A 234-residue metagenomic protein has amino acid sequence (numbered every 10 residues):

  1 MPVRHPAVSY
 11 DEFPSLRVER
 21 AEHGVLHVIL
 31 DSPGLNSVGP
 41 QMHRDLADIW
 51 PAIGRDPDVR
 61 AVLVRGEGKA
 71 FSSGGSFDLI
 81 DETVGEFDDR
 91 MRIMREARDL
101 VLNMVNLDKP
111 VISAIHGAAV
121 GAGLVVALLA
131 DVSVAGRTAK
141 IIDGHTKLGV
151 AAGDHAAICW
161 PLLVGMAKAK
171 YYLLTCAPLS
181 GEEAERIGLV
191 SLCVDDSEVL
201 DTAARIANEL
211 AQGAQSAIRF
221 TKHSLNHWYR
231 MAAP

Functional and structural regions predicted by a protein language model:
M1-E67, L102: Conserved CoA-thioester-binding segment of acyl-CoA-metabolizing enzymes
M1-L30, A177-A211, R219-Y229: Amphipathic alpha-helical segments at domain termini/boundaries
V28, L46, V64, S76 (+5 more regions): Terminal peptide-recognition signature
D31, G66-E67, S73, H116 (+2 more regions): A secondary-structure boundary/capping signal
L35-N36, A70, V150, L192: Short strand->helix junction
D58, G66-L102, A119, K147-G149 (+1 more regions): Glycine- (often His-adjacent) and acidic-residue-rich active-site loop that binds/positions the CoA thioester
L102-I218: Crotonase-fold acyl-CoA enzyme core
